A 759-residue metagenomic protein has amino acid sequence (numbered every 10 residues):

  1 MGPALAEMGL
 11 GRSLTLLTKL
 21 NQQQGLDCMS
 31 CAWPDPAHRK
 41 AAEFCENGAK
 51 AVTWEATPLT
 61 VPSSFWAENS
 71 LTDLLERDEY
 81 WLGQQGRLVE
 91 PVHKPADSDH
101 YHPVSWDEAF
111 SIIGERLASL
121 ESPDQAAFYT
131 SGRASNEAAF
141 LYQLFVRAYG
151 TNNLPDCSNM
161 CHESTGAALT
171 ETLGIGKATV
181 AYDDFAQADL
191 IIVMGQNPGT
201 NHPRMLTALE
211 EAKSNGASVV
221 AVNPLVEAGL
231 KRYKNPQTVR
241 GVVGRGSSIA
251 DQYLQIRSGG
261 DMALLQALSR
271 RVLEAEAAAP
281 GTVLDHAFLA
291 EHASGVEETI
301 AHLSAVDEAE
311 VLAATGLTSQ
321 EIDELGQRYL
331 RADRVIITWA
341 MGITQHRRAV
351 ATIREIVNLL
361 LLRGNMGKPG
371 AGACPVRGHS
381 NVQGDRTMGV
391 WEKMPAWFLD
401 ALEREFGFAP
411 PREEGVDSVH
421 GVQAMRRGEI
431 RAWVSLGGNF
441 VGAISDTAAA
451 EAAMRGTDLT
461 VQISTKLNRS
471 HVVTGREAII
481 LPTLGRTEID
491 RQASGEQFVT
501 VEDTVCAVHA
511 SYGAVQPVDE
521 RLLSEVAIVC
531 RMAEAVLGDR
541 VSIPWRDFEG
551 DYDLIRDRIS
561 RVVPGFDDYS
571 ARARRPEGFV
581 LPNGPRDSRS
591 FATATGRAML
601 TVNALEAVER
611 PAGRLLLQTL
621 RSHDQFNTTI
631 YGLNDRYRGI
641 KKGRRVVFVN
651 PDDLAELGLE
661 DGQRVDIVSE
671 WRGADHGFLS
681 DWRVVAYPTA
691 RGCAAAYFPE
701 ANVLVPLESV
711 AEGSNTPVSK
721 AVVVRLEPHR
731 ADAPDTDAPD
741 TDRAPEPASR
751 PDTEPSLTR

Functional and structural regions predicted by a protein language model:
L5-L16: Short Cys/His-rich Zn2+-coordinating modules
L16-Q23: Short, flexible, mixed-charge glycine/proline-rich loop motifs that serve as phosphate/nucleic-acid-contacting
G25-C31: Short cysteine-rich clusters marking metal-coordination/redox-active sites
T53-H100: Low-complexity, highly charged intrinsically disordered N-terminal segments that act as targeting/localization
V92, E163-P369, P375-R558, G613-L616 (+1 more regions): Non-catalytic alpha/beta scaffold blocks inside enzyme catalytic domains
Y101-L190: Long, structured ligand/cofactor-binding scaffold of large enzymes
D547-Y637: Long, low-complexity segments enriched in small/aliphatic residues
